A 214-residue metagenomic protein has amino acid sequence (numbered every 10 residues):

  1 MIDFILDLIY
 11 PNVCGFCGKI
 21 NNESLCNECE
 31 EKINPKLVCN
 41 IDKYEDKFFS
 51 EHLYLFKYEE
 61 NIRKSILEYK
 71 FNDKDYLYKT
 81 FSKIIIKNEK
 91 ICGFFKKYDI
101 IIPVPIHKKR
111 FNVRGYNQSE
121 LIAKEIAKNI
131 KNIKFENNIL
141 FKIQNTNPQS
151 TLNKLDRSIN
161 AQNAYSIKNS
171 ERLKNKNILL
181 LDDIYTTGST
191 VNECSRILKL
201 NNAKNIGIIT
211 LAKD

Functional and structural regions predicted by a protein language model:
M1-D214: Glycine-rich phosphate/pyrophosphate-handling loop used in enzymes and phosphotransfer proteins
